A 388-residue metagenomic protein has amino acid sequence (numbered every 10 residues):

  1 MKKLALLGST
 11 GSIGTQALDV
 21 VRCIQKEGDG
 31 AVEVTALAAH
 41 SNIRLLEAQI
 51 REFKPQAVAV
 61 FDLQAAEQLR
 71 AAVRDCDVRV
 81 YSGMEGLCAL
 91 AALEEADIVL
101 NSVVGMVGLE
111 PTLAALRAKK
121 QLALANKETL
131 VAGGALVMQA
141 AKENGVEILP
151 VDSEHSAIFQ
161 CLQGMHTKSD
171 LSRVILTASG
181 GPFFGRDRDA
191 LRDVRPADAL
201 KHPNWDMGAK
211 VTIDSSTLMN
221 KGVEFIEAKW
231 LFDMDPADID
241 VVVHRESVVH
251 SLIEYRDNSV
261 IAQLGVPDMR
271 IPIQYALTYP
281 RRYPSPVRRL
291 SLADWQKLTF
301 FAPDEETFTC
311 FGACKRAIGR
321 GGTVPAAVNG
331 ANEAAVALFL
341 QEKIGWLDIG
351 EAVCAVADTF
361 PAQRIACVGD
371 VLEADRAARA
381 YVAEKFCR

Functional and structural regions predicted by a protein language model:
M1-R388: Catalytic, metal-anchored helix/loop core of enzyme active sites in primary metabolism
